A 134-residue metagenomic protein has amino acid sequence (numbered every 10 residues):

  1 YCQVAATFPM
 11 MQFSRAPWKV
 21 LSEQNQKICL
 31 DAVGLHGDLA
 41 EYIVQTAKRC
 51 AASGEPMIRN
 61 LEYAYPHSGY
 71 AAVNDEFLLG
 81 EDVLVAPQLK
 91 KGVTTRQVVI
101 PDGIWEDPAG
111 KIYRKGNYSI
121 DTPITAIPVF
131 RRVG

Functional and structural regions predicted by a protein language model:
Y1-R132: Catalytic-domain carbohydrate-binding cleft regions of carbohydrate-active enzymes
